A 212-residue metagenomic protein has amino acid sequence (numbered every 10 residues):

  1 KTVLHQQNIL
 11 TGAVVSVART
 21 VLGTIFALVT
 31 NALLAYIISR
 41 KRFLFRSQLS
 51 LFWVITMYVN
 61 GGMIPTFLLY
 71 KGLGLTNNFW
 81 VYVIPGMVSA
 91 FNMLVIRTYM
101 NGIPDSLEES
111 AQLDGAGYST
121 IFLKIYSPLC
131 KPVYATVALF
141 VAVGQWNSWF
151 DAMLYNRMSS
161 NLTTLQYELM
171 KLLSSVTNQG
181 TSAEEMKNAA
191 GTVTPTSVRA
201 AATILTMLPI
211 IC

Functional and structural regions predicted by a protein language model:
K1-C212: A hydrophobic, multi-pass inner-membrane permease signature
